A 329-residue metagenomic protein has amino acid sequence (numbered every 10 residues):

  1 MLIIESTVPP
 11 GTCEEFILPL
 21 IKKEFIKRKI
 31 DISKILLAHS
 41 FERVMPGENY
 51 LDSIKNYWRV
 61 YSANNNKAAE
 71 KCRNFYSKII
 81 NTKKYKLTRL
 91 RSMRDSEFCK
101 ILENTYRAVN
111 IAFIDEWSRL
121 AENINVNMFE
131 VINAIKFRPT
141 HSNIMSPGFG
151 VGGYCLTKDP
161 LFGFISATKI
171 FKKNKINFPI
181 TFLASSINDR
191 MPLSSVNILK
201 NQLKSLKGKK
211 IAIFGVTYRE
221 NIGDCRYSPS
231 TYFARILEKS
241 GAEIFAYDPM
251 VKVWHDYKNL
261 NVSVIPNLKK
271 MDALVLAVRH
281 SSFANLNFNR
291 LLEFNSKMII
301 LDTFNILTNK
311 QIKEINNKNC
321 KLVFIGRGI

Functional and structural regions predicted by a protein language model:
M1-I329: Structural/interface elements that position substrates and couple domains in central-metabolism enzymes
